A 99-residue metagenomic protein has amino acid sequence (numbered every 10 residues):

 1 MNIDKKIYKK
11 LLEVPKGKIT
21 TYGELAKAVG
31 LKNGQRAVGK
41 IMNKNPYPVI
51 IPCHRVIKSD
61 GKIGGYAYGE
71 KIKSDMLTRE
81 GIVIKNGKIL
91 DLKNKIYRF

Functional and structural regions predicted by a protein language model:
M1-F99: Nucleic acid-binding interface residues in structured DNA/RNA-binding domains, emphasizing the DNA-engaging scaffolds
